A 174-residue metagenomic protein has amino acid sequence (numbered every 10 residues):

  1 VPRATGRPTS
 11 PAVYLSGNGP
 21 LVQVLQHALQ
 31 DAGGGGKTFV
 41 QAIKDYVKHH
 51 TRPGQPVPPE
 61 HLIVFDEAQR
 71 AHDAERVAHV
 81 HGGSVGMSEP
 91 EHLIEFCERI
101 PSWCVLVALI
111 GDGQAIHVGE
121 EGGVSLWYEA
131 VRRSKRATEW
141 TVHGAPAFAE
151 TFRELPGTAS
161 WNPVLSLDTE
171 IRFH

Functional and structural regions predicted by a protein language model:
P2-S10, S16-Q23, H27-Q30, L62-F65 (+1 more regions): Conserved helicase motor core of SF1/SF2 NTP-dependent helicases
G6, G54-Q55: Generic hydrophobic alpha-helical membrane-segment signal
L29-G54: Short glycine-rich substrate-engagement loop in P-loop NTPases that contacts/grips substrate
V57-E60: A short acidic, Gly/Pro-enriched loop at the edge of an enzyme's catalytic core that lines a small-molecule cofactor
